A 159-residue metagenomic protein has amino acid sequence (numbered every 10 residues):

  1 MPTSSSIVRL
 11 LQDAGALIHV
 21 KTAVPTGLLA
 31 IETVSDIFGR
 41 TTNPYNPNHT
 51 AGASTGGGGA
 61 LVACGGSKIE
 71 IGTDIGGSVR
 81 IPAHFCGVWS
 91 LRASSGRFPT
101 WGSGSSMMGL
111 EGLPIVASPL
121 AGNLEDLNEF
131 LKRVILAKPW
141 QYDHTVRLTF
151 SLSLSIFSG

Functional and structural regions predicted by a protein language model:
M1-I75, S153: Gly/Ser-rich catalytic/binding loops embedded in alpha/beta enzyme cores
S4, T55-G58, V88, M107-L110 (+1 more regions): Short alpha-helical patches at coil-to-helix transitions and adjacent helical residues in well-structured domains
A14, G87, V116: Residues that flank catalytic or metal-binding motifs in active/ligand-binding sites
N48, S78, P114-A117: A general structural-boundary detector
R80-F85: Structural signature of FAD isoalloxazine-binding scaffolds in flavoprotein oxidoreductases
C86-R92: Ligand-binding "clamshell"
R92-G159: A short helix-breaking turn/cap at a secondary-structure junction
